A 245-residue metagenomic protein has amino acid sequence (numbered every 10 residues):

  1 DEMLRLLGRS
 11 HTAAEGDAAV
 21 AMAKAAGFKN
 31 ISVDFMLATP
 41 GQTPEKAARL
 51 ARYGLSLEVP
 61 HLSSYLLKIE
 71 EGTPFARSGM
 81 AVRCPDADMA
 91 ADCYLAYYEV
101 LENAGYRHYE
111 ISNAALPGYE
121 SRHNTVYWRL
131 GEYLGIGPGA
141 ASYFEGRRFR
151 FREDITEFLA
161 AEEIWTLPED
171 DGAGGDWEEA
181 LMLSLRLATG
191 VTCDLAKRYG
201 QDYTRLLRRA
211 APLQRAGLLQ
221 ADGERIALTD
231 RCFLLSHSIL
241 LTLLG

Functional and structural regions predicted by a protein language model:
D1-Q201: C-terminal scaffold of the Radical SAM
M80, V126-Y127, L207-R208, D222-G223: Alpha-helix boundary/capping detector
E110, Q214-E224: A short, conserved structural fragment
C193, A221, L235-S236: Short active-site-adjacent structural elements
G200-R215: Short amphipathic alpha-helical interaction segments
R225-T229: Minor-groove-contacting beta-hairpin "wing" of winged helix-turn-helix DNA-binding domains
R231-G245: Short, amphipathic alpha-helical interaction segments positioned at domain boundaries
